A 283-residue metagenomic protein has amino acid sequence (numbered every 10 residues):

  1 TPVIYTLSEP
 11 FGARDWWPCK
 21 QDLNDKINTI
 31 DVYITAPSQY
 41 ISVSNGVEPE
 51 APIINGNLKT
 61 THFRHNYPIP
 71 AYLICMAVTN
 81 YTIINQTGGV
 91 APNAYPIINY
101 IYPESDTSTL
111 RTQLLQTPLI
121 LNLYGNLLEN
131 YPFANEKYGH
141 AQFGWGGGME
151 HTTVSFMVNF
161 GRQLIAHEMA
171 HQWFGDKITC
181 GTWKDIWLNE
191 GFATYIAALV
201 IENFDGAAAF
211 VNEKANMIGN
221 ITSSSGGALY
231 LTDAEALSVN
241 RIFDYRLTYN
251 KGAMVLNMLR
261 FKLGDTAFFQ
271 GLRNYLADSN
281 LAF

Functional and structural regions predicted by a protein language model:
T6-E9, K20-A166, Y195: Hydrophobic helix-coil surface modules that form long, contiguous segments used for peptide/substrate interaction
F63, Y100-F283: Hydrophobic alpha-helical and helix-loop surface patches within well-folded domains that function as non-catalytic
